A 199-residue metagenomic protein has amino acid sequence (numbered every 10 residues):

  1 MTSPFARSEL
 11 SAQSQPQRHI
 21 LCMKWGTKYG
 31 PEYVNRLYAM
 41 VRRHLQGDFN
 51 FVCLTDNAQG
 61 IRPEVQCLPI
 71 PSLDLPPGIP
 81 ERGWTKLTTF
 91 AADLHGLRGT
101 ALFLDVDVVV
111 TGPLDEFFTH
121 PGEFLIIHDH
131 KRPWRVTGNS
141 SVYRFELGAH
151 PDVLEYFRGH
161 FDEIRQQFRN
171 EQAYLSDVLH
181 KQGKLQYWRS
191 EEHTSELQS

Functional and structural regions predicted by a protein language model:
T2-P77, L94-L97, L147: N-terminal anchoring/stem segment of glycosyltransferases
P16, G47, P63, K86 (+3 more regions): Residues that flank catalytic or metal-binding motifs in active/ligand-binding sites
P76-D93: Short phosphate-binding loop-to-helix
A101: Short aromatic/hydrophobic "clamp" motif used to bind/position activated sugar donors
D105-V109: The conserved acidic donor/metal-binding loop of glycosyltransferases
V110-G138: Conserved donor-nucleotide/metal-binding helix-loop-beta segment in metal-dependent transferases, i.e., the alpha-helix
S141-G148: Short glycine- and hydrophobic/aromatic-rich loop-to-beta-strand nucleating segment in the catalytic cores
P151-S195, S199: Catalytic core and acceptor-binding pocket of nucleotide-sugar-dependent glycosyltransferases
